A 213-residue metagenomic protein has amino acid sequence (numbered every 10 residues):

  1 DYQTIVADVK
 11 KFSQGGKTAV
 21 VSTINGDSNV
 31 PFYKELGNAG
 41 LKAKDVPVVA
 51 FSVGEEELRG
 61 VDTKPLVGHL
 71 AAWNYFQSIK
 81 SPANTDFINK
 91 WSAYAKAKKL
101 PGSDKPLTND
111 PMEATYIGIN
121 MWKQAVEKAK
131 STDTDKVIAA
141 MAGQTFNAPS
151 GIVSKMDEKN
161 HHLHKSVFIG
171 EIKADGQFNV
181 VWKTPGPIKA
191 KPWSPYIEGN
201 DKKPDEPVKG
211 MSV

Functional and structural regions predicted by a protein language model:
D1-V213: Extracytosolic ligand-binding ectodomains
